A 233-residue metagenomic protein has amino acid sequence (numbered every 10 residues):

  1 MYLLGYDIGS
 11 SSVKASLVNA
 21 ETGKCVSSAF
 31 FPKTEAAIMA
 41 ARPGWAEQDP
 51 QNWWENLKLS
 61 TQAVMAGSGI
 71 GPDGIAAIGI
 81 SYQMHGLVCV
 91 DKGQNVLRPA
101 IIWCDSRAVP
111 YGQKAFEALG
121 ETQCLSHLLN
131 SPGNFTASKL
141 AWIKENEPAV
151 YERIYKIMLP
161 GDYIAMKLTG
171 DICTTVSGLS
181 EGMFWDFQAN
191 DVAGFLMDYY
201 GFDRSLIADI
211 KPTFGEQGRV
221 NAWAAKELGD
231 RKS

Functional and structural regions predicted by a protein language model:
M1-R98, P110, K114, S126 (+3 more regions): N-terminal glycine/serine-rich phosphate-binding loop of ATP-dependent small-molecule kinases, especially carbohydrate
Y2, I8-S10, Q123-K232: Gly/Ser/Thr-rich active-site cleft segment
D105: Carbohydrate-associated surface elements
A115, L119-T122: Acceptor-binding helix/loop patch of EC 2.4 sugar-transfer enzymes, predominantly nucleotide-sugar-dependent
